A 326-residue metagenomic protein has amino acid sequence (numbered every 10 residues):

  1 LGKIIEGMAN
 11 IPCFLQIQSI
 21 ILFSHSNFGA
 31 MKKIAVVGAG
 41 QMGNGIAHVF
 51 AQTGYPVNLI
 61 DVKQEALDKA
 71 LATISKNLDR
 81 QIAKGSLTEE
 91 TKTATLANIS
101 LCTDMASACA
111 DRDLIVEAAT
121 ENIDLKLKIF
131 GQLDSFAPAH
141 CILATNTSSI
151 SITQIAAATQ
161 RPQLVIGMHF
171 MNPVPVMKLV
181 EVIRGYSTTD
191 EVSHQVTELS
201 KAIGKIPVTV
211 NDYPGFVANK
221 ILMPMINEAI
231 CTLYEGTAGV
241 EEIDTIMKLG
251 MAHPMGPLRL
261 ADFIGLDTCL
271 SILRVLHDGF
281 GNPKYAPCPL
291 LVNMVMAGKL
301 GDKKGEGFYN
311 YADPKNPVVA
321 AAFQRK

Functional and structural regions predicted by a protein language model:
Q16-Q18, H25: Low-complexity, intrinsically disordered or signal/transmembrane-proximal segments
F23, N27-F28, H194, K201-D212 (+2 more regions): NAD(P)-dependent Rossmann-like dehydrogenase/reductase catalytic/cofactor-binding core
F23-R80, K84, F136: NAD(P)+-binding Rossmann beta1-loop-alpha1 motif at the extreme N-terminus of oxidoreductases
N58, S100-C102, V116, I166 (+1 more regions): Hydrophobic/aromatic beta-strand patches that form the interior of the parallel beta-sheet core in alpha/beta enzyme
A66, R80-I142, I150: Rossmann-like NAD(P)-binding element
I142-D212, F216-K220: Rossmann-fold dinucleotide-binding core
